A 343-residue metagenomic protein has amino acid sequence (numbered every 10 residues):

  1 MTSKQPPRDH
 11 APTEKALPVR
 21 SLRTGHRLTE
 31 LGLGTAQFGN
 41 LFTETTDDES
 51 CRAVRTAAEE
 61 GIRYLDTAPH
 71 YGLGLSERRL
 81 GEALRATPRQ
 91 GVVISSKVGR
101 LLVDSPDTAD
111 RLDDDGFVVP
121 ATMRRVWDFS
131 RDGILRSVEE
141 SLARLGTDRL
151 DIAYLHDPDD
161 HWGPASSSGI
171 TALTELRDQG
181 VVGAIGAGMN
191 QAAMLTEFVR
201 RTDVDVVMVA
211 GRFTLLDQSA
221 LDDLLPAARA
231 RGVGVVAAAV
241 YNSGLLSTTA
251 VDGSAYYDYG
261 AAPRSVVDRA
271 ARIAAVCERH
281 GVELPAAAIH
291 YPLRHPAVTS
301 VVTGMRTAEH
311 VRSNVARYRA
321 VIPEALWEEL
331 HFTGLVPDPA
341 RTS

Functional and structural regions predicted by a protein language model:
M1-K97, L102-D104: N-terminal binding-site loop/beta-alpha segment at the start of enzyme catalytic domains that lines or forms
S3-K4, D9-A16, P158-S343: Beta/alpha (TIM)-barrel catalytic core signal, keyed to glycine-rich beta->alpha loops juxtaposed to Asp/Glu that bind
L28, I62, T147-L150, V182 (+2 more regions): A structural motif
L33, S50, L65, L80 (+9 more regions): Conserved, mostly hydrophobic/aromatic
E44-A57, D128-R144, N190-E197: Short, acidic/polar
S105-F117, T249-S254: Short, flexible, mixed-charge acidic loops at enzyme active sites
G116-F129, I273-A274: Short glycine/proline- and acidic residue-enriched helix-loop micro-motifs that form flexible lids or anion-recognition
L142-H161: Active-site groove signature of glycoside hydrolases
